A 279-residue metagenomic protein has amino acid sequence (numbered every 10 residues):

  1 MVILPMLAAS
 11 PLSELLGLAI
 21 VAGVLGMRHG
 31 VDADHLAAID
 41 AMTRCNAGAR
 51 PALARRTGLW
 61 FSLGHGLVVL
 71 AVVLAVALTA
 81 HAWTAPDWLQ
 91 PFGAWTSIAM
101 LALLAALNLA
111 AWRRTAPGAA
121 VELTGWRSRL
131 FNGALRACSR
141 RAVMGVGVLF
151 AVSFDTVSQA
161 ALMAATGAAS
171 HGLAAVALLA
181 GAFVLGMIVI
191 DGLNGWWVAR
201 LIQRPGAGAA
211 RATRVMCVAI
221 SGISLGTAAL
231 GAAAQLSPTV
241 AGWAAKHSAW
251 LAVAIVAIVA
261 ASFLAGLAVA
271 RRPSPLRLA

Functional and structural regions predicted by a protein language model:
V2-V31, A54-W60, R129-S153, A174-F183: Small-residue-enriched transmembrane helix starts and helix-helix packing motifs in multi-pass inner-membrane proteins
M6-L7, H81-D87, Q235-K246: Membrane-interface helix termini and inter-helical loops of multi-pass transporters
E14-W83, A160-V176, L201-I202: Juxtamembrane transmembrane-helix termini in multi-pass membrane transport proteins
L15-G26, P91-A106, A175-G186, A252-V256: Alpha-helical transmembrane segments
V31-H35, L109-A120, V189-Q203: Membrane-water interface of transmembrane alpha-helices
D32-H35, H65, A102, D155 (+1 more regions): Divalent metal-coordination and catalytic microenvironments
L53-R129: Membrane helix-loop-helix hairpins that form the core translocation module of multi-pass transporters
A168-A174, I190-A279: C-terminal regulatory/interaction regions
